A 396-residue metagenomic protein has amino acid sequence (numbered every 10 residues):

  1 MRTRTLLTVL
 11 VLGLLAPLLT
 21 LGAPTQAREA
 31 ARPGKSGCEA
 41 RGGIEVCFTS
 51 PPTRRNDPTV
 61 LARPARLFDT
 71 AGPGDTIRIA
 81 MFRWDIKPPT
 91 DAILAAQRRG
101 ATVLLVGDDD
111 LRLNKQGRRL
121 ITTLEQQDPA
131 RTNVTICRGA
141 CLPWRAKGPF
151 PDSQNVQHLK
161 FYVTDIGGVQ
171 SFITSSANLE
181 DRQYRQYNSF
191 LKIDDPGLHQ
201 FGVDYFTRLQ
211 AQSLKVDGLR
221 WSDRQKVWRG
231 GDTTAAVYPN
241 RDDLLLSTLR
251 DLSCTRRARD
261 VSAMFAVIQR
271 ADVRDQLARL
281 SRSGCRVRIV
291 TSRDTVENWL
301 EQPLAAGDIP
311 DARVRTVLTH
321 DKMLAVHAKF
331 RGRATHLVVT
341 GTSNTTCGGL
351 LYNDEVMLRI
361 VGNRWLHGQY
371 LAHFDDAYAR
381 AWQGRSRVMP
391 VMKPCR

Functional and structural regions predicted by a protein language model:
M1-E29: Secretory targeting and sorting signals
T20, P24, G362, L366 (+1 more regions): Short, well-ordered loop/turn and helix-capping segments at boundaries between secondary-structure elements and domains
A31-D75, R83-C254, V290-L337, G341-N363 (+1 more regions): HKD-type phospholipase D/PLD-like phosphodiesterase module
I79-D85, F265-Q269: Short, glycine-rich nucleotide/cofactor-binding loops
G230-C285: Beta-propeller domains
A258-R274, R286-W299, G368-L371, D375 (+1 more regions): Terminal interaction modules at protein C-ends
R282, A328, S343, D375 (+1 more regions): Hydrophobic alpha-helix feature that most strongly marks membrane-spanning transmembrane helices and their immediate
